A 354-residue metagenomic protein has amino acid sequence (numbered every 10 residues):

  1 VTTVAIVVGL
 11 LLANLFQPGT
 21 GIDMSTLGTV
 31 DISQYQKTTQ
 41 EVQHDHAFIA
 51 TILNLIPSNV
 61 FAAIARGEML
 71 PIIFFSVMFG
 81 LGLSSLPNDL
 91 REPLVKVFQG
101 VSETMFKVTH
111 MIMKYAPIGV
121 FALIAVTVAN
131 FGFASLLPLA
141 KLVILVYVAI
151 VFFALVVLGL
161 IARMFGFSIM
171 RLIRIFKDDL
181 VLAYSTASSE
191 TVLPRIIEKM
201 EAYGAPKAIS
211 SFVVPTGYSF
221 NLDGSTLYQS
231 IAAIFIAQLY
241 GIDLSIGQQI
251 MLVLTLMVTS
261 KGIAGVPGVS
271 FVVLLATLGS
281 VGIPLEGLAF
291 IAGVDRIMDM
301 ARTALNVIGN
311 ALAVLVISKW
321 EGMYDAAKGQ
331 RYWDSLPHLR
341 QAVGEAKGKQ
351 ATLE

Functional and structural regions predicted by a protein language model:
V1-T3, S102, A140-V157, F176-L182 (+3 more regions): Small-residue-enriched core segments of transmembrane alpha-helices in multipass membrane transport and channel
V1-V8, M69-S76, Y115, G217-Y228 (+1 more regions): Membrane-embedded alpha-helical segments of transport systems, primarily multispan ion/solute transporters
T2-R171, Q330-R331: Signature of multi-pass transmembrane helix bundles
G21-I22, L86-E92, G100, F131 (+4 more regions): Juxtamembrane helix-boundary/capping and inter-helix hinge elements in multi-pass membrane proteins
G67-P71, H110-M113, V148-A149, M164-L172 (+4 more regions): Membrane-interfacial loop-to-helix junctions in multi-pass transporters
A116-G119, S188-I196, T226-I231, A264-L274 (+1 more regions): Transmembrane helix boundary and interhelical junction motifs in multipass membrane proteins
D179-S260, V314, A327-K328, Y332-S335 (+1 more regions): Helix-loop-helix junctions within the multi-pass membrane cores of secondary transporters/permeases
L305-E354: Cytosolic juxtamembrane C-terminal amphipathic helix followed by a basic/polar low-complexity tail immediately after
